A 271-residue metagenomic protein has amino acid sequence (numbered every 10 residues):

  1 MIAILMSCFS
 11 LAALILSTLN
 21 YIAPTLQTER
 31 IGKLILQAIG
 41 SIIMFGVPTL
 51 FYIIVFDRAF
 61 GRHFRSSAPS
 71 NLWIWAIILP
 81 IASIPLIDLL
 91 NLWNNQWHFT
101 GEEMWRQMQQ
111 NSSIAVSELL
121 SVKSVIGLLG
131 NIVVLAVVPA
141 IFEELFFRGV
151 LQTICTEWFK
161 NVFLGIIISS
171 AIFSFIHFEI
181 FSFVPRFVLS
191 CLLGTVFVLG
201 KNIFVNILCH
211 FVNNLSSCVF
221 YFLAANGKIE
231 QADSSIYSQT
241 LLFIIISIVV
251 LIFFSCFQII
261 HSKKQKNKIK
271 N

Functional and structural regions predicted by a protein language model:
I2-A12, I74-N94, F197-N214: Hydrophobic alpha-helical membrane-insertion segments
A3-L14, F45-F51, L79-S83, L242-S262: Hydrophobic core of alpha-helical transmembrane segments in multi-pass integral membrane proteins
S7-F56, S70-I81, E102-Q107: Alpha-helical transmembrane segments in multi-pass membrane proteins
N20-L26, N95-F99, E103, I154-L164: Membrane interface segments of multi-pass transport proteins and intramembrane proteases
L26, I31-K33, G61-V138: Juxtamembrane helix-loop-helix connectors linking adjacent transmembrane helices in multi-pass membrane enzymes
F142-I168, T195-N202: Membrane-interface helix/loop boundary segments of multi-pass membrane proteins
S174-I236: Functionally important transmembrane alpha-helices
F211-N271: C-terminal membrane module of polytopic membrane proteins
